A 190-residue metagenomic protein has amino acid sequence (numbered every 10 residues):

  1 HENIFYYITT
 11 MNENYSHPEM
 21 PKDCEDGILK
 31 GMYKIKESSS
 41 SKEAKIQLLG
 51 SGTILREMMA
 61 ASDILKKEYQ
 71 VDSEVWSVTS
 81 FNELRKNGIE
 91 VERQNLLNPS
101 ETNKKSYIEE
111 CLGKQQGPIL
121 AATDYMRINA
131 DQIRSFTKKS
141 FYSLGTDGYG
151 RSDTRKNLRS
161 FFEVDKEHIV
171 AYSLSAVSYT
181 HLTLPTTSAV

Functional and structural regions predicted by a protein language model:
H1-L182: Thiamine diphosphate
H181-V190: Single conserved hydrophobic/aromatic residue that forms the stacking wall/gate of nucleotide- or nucleobase-binding
